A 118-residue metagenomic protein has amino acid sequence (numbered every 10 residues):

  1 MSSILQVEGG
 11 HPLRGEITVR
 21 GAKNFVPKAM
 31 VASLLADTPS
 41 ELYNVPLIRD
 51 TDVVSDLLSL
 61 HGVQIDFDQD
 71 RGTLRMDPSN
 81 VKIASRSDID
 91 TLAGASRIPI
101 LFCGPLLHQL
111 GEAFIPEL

Functional and structural regions predicted by a protein language model:
M1-L118: Short, structured segments at the rim of ligand-binding sites
